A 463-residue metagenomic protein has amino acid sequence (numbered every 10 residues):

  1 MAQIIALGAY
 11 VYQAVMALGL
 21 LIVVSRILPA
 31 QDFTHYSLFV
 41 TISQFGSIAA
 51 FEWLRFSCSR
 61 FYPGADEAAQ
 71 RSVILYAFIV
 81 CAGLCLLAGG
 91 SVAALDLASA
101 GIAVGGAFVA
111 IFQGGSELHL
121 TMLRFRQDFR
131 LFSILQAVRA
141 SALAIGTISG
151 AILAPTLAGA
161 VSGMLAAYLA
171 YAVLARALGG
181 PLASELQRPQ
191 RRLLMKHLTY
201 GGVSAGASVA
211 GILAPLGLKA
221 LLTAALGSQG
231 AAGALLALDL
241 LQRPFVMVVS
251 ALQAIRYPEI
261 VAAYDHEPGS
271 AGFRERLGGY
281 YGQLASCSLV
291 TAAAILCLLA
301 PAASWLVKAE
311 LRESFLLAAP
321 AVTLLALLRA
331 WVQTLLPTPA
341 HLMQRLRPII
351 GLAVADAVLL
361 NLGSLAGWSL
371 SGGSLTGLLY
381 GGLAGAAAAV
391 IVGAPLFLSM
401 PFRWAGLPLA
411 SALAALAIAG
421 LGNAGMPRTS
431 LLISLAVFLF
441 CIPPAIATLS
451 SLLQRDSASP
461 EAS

Functional and structural regions predicted by a protein language model:
M1-G19, A103-A107, R130-I134, L174-A177 (+10 more regions): Hydrophobic faces of transmembrane alpha-helices in multi-pass small-molecule transporters and flippases across diverse
A9, Q13-A17, L21, F39-S59 (+11 more regions): Short runs within selected transmembrane alpha-helices of multi-pass transporters and secretion channels
A17, A50-D66, A237, L241-Y281 (+2 more regions): Helix-loop junctions and terminal segments of transmembrane helices in multi-pass membrane transport/translocation
L20-F45, L193-S204, L221-Q242, E313-A319 (+1 more regions): Interfacial/gating helices of multi-pass transporter permease domains
A30-T34, V92-G106, E275, C297-W331 (+1 more regions): Interfacial segments at transmembrane-helix termini and the short loops linking adjacent helices
S37, D66-A82, L198, L235 (+2 more regions): Interfacial transmembrane-helix starts/ends
F78-S208, L216, R329, A355 (+1 more regions): Hydrophobic transmembrane helix module of multi-pass membrane transport proteins
R403-L409, I418-S463: Membrane-proximal transmembrane or re-entrant/amphipathic helices at the cytosolic face
